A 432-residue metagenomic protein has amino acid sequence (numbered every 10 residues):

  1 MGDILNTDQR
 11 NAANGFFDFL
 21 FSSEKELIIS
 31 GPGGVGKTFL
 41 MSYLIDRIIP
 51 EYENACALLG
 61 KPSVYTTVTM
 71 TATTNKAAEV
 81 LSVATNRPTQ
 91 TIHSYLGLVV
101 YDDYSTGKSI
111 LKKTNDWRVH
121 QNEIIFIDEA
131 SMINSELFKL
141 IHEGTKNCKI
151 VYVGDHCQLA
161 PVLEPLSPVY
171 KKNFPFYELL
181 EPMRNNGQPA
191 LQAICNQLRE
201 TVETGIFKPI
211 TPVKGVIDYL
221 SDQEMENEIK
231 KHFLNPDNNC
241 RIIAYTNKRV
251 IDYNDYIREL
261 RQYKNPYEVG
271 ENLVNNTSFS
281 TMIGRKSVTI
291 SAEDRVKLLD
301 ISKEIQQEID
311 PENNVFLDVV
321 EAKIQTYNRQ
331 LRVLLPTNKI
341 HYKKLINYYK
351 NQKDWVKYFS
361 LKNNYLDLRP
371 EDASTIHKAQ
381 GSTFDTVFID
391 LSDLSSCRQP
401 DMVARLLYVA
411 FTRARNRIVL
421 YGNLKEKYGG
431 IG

Functional and structural regions predicted by a protein language model:
M1-R10: Dynamic helix-loop-helix/coil hinge segments at AAA+ ATPase domain boundaries and subdomain interfaces
L5, M70, I242: Conserved SAM-binding loop
Q9, T74, T246, G381: Short, conserved phosphate/pyrophosphate- and ester-handling motifs at nucleotide-, phospho-/glycolipid
R10, N14-L20, E24-K25, K37 (+7 more regions): Conserved helicase motor core of P-loop NTPases
N14, D18, K25-V213: ASCE P-loop NTPase helicase motor core
I124, R241, D385-F388: Structural motif
L137-F138, R285, M402-L407: Short beta-alpha junctions and helix-cap segments that line functional grooves
I309-G432: C-terminal accessory regions
